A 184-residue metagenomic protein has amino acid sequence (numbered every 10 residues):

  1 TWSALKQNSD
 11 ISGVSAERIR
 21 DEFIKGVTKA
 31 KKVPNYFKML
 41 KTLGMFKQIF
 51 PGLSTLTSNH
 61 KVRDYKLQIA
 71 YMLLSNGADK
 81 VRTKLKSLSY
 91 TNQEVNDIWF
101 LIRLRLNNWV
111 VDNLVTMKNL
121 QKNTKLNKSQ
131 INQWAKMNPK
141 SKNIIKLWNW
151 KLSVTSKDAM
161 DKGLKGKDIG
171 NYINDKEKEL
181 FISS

Functional and structural regions predicted by a protein language model:
T1-A78, K86, D168, S184: Glycine- and charge-enriched loop/helix tracts that form the active or gating conduit in phosphate/cation-handling
I24, F46, F50-K140: Divalent metal-dependent catalytic cores for phosphoryl transfer on phosphate-bearing substrates
V33, T91-E94, K165: Helix N-cap / loop-to-helix initiation motif
L40, I102, A159: A residue-level signal for conserved active-site and pocket-lining positions in enzyme catalytic cores
G44, L106, K162-L164: Generic short alpha-helical hydrophobic face used as a protein-protein interaction/packing hotspot
N119, N123-S184: Charged substrate- and nucleic-acid-binding regions of tRNA-handling and nucleotidyl-transfer enzymes, centered on
